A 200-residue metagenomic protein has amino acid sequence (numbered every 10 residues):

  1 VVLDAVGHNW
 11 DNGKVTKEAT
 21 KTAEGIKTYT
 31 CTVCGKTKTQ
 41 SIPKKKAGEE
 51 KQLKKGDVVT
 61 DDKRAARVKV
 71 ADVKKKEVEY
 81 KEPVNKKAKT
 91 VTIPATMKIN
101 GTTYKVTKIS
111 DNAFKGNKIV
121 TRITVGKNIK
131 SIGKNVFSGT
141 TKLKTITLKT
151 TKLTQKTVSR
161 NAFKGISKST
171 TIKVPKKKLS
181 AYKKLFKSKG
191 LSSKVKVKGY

Functional and structural regions predicted by a protein language model:
V1-E49, M97-K98, K105-I109, F114: Extracellular modular ligand-binding repeats in secreted and cell-surface proteins
T16, K86-K108, K118-S131, T141-K156 (+2 more regions): Structural signature of tandem-repeat unit edges
Q40, Y182-L185: Short, surface-exposed terminal/edge motifs of secreted or surface/virion proteins that either
A47-R67: N-terminal low-complexity, Pro/Thr/Ser-rich intrinsically disordered segments that act as propeptides or flexible
T60-K115: LRR flanking "cap" motifs
D72, Y80, G126-K127, S131-I132 (+1 more regions): Extended beta-solenoid/beta-helix repeat architectures
S110-A113, G133-V136, S159-A162: Consensus positions within tandem repeat domains that build extended binding/scaffold surfaces
R160-G165, K184-K189: A structural signal for leucine-rich repeat
